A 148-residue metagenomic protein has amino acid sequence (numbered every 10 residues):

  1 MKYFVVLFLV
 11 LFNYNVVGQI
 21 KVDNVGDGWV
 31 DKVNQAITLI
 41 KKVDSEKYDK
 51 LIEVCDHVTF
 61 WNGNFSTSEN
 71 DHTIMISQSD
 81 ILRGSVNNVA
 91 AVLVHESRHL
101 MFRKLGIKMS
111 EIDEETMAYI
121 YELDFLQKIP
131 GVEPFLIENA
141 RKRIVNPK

Functional and structural regions predicted by a protein language model:
Y3-F12: Sec-dependent N-terminal signal peptides
V17-T73, I81-L82: Auxiliary, metal-adjacent structural segments of Zn-dependent hydrolase domains
K32-Q35, N88, V92, D113 (+1 more regions): Extracytoplasmic/secreted proteins, especially bacterial periplasmic and envelope-associated proteins
M75, L100-F102, Y119-I120: Structural recognition of the beta-strand scaffold that forms the well-ordered cores of secreted hydrolase catalytic
I76-L93: Short pre-active-site segment immediately N-terminal to the catalytic Zn-binding motif
G84, G106-M109, G131: Surface-exposed, polar/charged faces of alpha-helical domains in mature secreted/periplasmic/lumenal proteins
A91-K104: Active-site recognition of the HExxH zinc-binding catalytic motif
E111-N146: Post-HExxH zinc-binding segment in Zn-dependent metallohydrolases
